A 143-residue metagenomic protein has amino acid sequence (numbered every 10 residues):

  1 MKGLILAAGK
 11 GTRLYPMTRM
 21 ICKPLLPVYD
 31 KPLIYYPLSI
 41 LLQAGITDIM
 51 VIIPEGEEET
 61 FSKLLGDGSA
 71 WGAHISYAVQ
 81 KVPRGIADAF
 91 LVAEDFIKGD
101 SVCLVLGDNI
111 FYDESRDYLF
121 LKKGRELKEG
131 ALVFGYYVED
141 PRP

Functional and structural regions predicted by a protein language model:
K2-I5, R13-P16, L26-P27, K31-V105 (+2 more regions): Conserved N-terminal catalytic core of the sugar/cofactor nucleotidyltransferase
K10, N109, V138: Active-site metal-binding loops of divalent metal-dependent hydrolases
Y112-P143: Conserved core of the sugar-phosphate nucleotidyltransferase
